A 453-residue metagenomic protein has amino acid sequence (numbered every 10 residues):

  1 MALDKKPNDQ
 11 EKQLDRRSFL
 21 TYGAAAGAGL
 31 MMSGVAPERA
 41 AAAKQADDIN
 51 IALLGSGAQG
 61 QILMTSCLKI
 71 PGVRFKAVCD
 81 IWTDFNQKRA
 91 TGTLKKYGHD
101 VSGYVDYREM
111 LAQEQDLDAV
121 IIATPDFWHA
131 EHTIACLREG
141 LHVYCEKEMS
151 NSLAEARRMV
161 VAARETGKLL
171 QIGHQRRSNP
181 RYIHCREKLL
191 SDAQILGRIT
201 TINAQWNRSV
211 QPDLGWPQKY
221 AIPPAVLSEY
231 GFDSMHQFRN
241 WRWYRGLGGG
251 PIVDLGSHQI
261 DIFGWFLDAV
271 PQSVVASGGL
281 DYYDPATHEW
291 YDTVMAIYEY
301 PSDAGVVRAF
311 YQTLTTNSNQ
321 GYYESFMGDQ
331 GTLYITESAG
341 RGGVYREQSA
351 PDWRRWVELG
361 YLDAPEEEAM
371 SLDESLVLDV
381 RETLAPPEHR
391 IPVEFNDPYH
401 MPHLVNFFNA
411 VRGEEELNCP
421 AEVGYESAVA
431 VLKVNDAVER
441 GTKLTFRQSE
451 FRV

Functional and structural regions predicted by a protein language model:
K6-G27: N-terminal secretory signal peptides and thylakoid transit peptides that target proteins across membranes
Y22-K96, N179, F263: N-terminal Rossmann-like dinucleotide-binding module
G55, Q59, T166-Q171, R176-H288 (+2 more regions): Predominantly a Rossmann-like dinucleotide-binding segment in NAD(P)-dependent oxidoreductases
A77, A119-A123, L170: Periplasmic-binding protein-like
D100-D118, I122: A structured beta-alpha segment of the ubiquitous adenosine-cofactor-binding alpha/beta core
P125-D126, A130-S178, G441: Beta-strand-loop-alpha-helix segment that lines the small-molecule cofactor/substrate pocket of alpha/beta enzymes
W216-N240, Y244-L247, P251-V253, I262-F266 (+3 more regions): C-terminal glycine/acidic-rich active-site capping loop/insertion
